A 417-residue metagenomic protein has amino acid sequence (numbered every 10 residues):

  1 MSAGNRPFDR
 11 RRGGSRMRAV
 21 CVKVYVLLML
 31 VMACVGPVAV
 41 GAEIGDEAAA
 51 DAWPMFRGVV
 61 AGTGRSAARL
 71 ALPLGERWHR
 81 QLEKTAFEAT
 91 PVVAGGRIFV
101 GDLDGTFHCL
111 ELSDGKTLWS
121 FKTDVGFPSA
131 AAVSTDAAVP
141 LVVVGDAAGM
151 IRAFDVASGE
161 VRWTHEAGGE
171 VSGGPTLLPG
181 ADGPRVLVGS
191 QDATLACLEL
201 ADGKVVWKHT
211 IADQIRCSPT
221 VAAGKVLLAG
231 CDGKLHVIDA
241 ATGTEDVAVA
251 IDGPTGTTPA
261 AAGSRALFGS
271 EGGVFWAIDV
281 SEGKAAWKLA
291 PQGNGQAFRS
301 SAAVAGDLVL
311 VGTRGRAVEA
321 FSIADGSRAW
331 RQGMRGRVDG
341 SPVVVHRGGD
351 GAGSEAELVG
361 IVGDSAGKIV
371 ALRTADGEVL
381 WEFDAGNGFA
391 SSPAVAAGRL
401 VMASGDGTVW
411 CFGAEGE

Functional and structural regions predicted by a protein language model:
R10-V26: Bacterial N-terminal signal peptides that target proteins for export
Y25-P37: Bacterial N-terminal signal peptides
V40-L70: Sequence/structural signature of beta-propeller modules and their immediately flanking N-terminal secretory/stalk
A50, V60, L72, H79-V92 (+13 more regions): Extracytoplasmic beta-rich repeat domains
G105, A148-G149, D192-T194, D232-K234 (+4 more regions): Short coil/turn segments within WD40 beta-propeller repeats
E111-D114, V156-S158, E199-D202, D239-T242 (+4 more regions): Short loop/turn segments that connect beta-strands within beta-propeller blades
